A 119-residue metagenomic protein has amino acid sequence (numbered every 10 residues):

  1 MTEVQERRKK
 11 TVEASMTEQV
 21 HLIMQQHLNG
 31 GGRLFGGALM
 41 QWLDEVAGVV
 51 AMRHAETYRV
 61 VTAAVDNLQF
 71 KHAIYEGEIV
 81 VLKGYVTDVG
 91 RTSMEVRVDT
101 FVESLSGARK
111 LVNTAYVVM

Functional and structural regions predicted by a protein language model:
T2-A64: Hot-dog-fold acyl-thioester-processing enzymes
R7-Q19, Y75-I79, T87-M119: HotDog/MaoC-like acyl-thioester-processing domains
I23-M24, F70, M119: Hydrophobic residues in beta-strands and at strand termini
V46-E103: A contiguous binding-surface segment within folded domains or other stable secondary-structure elements
